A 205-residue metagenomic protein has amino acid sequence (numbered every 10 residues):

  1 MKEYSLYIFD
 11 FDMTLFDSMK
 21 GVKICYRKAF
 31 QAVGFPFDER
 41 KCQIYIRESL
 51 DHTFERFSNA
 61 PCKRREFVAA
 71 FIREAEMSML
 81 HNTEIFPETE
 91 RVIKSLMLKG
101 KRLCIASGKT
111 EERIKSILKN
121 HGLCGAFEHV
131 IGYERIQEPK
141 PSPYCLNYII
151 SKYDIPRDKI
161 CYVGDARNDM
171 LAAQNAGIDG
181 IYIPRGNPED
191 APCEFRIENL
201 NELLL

Functional and structural regions predicted by a protein language model:
M1-Y4, K94-M97, T110-E111, K115-L205: Asp-based, Mg2+/Mn2+-dependent phosphohydrolase catalytic module
K2-K99: N-terminal helical cap/lid subdomain that shapes the substrate entry/recognition surface in HAD-like hydrolases
T14, S107-K109: Conserved phosphate-coupling serine/threonine residues in phosphotransfer and NTP-handling enzymes
D17, T83, I105, K159-C161: Residue-level marker of alpha-helix boundaries and capping positions
P36, R102, D179: Residue-level detector of anion-binding/catalytic polar loops
